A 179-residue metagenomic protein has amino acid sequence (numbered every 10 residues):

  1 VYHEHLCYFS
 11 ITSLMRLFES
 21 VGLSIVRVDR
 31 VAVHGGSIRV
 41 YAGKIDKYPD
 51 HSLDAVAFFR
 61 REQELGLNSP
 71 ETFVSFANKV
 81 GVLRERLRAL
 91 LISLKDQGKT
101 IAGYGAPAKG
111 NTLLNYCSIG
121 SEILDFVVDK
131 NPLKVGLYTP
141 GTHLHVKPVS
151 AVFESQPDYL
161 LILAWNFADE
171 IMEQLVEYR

Functional and structural regions predicted by a protein language model:
V1-C7, I11-S13, F18: Short, glycine-/aromatic-enriched active-site segment of Class I SAM-dependent methyltransferases
L23-H34: Conserved S-adenosyl-L-methionine
G35-K79: Flexible, glycine-/basic-rich loop-and-beta segments that form/coincide with the SAM-dependent methyltransferase
K79-Q97: A short, well-structured juxtamembrane/interface segment
L94-N115: Glycine-rich adenosine-cofactor-binding loop
T112-D125: Substrate-recognition/cap helix-loop segment adjacent to the acidic, metal-dependent catalytic center of Asp-based
D125-T139: Short, flexible loop segments at boundaries between secondary-structure elements
H143-R179: Phosphate-bearing ligand-interacting subdomains that bind or position ATP/ADP/UDP/GDP/NAD(P) or nucleotide-linked
